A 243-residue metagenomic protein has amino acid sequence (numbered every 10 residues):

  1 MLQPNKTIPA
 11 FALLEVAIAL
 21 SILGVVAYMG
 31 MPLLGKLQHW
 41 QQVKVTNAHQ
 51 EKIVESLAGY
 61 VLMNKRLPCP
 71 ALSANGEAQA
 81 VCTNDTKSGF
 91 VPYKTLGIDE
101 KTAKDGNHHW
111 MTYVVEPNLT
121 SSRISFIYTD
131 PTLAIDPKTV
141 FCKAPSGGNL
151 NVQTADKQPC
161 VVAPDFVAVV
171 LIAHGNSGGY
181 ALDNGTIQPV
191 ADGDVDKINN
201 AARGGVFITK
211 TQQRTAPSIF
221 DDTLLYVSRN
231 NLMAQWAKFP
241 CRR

Functional and structural regions predicted by a protein language model:
M1-K6: N-terminal secretory signal peptides that target proteins for export/translocation
T7-L34, Q38: N-terminal single-pass transmembrane signal-anchor helix
G35-R243: N-terminal pilin/flagellin-like segments and related low-complexity appendage regions
